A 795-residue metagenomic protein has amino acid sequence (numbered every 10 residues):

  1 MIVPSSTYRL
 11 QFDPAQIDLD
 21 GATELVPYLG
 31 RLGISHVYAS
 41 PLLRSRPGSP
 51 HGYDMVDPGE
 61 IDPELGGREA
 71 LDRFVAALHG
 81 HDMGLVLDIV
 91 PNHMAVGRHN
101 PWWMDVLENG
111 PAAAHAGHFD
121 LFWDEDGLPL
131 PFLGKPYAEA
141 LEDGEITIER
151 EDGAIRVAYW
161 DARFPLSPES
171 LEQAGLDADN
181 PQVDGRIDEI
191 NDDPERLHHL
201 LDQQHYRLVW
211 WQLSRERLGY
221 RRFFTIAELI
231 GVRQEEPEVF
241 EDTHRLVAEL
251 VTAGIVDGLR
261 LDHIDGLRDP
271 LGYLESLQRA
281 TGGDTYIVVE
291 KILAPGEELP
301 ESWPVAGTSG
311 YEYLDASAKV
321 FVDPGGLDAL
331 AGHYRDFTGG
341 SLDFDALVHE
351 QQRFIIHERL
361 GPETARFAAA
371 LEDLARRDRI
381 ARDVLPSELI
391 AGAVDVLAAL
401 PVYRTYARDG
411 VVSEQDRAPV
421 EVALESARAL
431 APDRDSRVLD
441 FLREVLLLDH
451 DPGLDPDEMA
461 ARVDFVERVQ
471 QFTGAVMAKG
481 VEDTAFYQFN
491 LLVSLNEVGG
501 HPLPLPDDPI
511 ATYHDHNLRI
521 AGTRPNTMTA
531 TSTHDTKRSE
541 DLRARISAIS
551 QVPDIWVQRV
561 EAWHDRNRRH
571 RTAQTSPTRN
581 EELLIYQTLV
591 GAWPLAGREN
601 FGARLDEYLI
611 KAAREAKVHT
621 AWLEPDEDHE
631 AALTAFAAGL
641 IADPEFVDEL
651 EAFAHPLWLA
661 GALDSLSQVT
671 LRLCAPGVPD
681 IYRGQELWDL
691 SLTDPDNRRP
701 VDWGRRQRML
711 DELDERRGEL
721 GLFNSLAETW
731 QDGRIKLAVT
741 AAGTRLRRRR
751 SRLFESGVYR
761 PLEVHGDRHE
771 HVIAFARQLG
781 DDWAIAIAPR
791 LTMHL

Functional and structural regions predicted by a protein language model:
M1-S5, P27-R31: N-terminal carbohydrate-binding accessory modules
I2-D20, L42-D54, G59-V86, V90-G258 (+4 more regions): Alpha-amylase-like alpha-glycosidases and glucanotransferases acting on alpha-linked glucans and related
S49, V96-N100, S539-D541, W688-P700 (+1 more regions): Cytochrome P450 core scaffold surrounding the K-helix E-X-X-R motif and the conserved "meander" helix-loop region
L261, G266, I292-A294, Y403 (+7 more regions): Short, glycine-/Ser/Thr-/acidic-enriched flexible segments
L271, I549, A738-V739, T792-L795: Surface-exposed beta-strand/loop patches in extracellular or lumenal glycoproteins
V412, L692-I735: C-terminal RecA-like lobe
A637-P656, D732-R760: Amphipathic alpha-helical
I735, V764-L795: Carbohydrate-binding surface patches
